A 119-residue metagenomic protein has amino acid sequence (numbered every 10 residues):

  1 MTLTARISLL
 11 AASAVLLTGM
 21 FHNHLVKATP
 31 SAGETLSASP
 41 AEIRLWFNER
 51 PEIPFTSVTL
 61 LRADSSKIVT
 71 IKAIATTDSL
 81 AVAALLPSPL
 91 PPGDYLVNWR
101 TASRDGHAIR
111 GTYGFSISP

Functional and structural regions predicted by a protein language model:
S8-T18: Bacterial N-terminal signal peptides
L16-K27: Proline/serine/threonine-rich low-complexity linkers at boundaries of modular beta-sandwich domains
L36-A38, E42-E49, G106-P119: Extended, polar beta-sheet/loop recognition surfaces of beta-rich domains that mediate binding to diverse ligands
S39, L86, P91-D94, R100: A glycine-anchored, Pro-Gly-centered beta-turn/N-cap motif
I43-L45, E49-I68: Short, surface-exposed alpha-helix to beta-strand junction/turn motifs within ectodomains of secreted and cell-envelope
I68-T77: Solvent-exposed serine/threonine-rich low-complexity stretches and specific carbohydrate-binding patches
T77-A84: Aromatic sugar-binding surface patches on proteins that engage polysaccharides or sugar-phosphate polymers
P87, N98-T112: Short, exposed beta-strand-loop hairpins at the edges of beta-sheets in extracellular/periplasmic proteins
